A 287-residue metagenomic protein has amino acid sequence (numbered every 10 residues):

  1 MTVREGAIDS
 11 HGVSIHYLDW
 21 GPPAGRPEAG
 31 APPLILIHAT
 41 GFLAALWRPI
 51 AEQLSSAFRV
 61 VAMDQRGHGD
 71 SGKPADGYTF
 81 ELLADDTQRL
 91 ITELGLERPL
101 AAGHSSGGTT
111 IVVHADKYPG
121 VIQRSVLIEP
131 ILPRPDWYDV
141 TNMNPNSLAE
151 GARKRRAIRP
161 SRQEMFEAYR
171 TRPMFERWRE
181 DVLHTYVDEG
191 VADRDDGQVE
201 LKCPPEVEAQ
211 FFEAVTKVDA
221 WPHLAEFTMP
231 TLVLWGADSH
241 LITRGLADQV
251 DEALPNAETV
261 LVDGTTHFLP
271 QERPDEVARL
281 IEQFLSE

Functional and structural regions predicted by a protein language model:
M1-S14: N-terminal cap/lid segment of alpha/beta-hydrolase-fold proteins
H16-K73: Conserved HGGG/HGGXW glycine-rich cap/lid loop of the alpha/beta-hydrolase fold
I37-A39, H104, W235: The conserved beta1-alpha1 loop
L82-P99: Conserved acidic catalytic loop of the alpha/beta-hydrolase fold
E97-V140: Conserved hydrolase catalytic core segment
P135-V199, F212: Helix-rich cap/lid subdomain of alpha/beta-hydrolase
D181, V191-E252, E258-L261: Conserved serine/cysteine hydrolase catalytic core
V262-P274, A278: Catalytic histidine-centered segment of alpha/beta-hydrolase-like enzymes
